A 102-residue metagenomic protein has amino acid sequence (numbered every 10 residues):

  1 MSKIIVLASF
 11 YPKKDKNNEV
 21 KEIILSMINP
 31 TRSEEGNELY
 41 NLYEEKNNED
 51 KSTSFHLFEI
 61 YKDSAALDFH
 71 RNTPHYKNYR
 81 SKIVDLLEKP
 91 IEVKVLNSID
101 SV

Functional and structural regions predicted by a protein language model:
S2, N41-D50, S81-V102: Glycine-rich beta-strand-turn "strand-cap" elements at beta-sheet edges
I5-F10: Active-site-flanking beta-strand signature of metal-NTP-handling nucleotidyl enzymes and homologous cyclase-like
K13-N17: Short, surface-exposed ligand-recognition loops at beta-strand->loop->(often short) alpha-helix junctions that present
E19-I23: Short amphipathic alpha-helical coupling segments at ligand-binding clamshell hinges and other catalytic/signaling
S26, P30-E38, I60-K94: An amphipathic, aromatic/His-enriched active-site/gating alpha helix that lines ligand/cofactor pockets
N29-F55: Short, glycine- and small/hydrophobic-rich beta-strand elements in well-ordered beta-sheets
